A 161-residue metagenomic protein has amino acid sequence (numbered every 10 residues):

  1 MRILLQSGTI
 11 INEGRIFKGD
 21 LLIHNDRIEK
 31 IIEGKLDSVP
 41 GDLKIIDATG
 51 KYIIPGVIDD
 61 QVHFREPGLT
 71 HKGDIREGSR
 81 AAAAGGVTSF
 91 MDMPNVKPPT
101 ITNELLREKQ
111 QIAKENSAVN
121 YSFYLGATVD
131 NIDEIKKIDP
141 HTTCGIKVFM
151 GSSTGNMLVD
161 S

Functional and structural regions predicted by a protein language model:
M1-L4, T9-G56: Histidine-rich, glycine-flanked metal-binding segment
G8, L21, D26, G50 (+5 more regions): Divalent metal-coordination and catalytic microenvironments
D47, D92, K147-V148: Redox-cofactor binding/interface segments in oxidoreductases and associated redox assembly factors
K51-N116: Metal-associated gating/positioning segment near the N- to mid-region
V96-R107, I112-S161: Histidine/acidic-residue-rich, glycine-tolerant segments that coordinate divalent metal ions
